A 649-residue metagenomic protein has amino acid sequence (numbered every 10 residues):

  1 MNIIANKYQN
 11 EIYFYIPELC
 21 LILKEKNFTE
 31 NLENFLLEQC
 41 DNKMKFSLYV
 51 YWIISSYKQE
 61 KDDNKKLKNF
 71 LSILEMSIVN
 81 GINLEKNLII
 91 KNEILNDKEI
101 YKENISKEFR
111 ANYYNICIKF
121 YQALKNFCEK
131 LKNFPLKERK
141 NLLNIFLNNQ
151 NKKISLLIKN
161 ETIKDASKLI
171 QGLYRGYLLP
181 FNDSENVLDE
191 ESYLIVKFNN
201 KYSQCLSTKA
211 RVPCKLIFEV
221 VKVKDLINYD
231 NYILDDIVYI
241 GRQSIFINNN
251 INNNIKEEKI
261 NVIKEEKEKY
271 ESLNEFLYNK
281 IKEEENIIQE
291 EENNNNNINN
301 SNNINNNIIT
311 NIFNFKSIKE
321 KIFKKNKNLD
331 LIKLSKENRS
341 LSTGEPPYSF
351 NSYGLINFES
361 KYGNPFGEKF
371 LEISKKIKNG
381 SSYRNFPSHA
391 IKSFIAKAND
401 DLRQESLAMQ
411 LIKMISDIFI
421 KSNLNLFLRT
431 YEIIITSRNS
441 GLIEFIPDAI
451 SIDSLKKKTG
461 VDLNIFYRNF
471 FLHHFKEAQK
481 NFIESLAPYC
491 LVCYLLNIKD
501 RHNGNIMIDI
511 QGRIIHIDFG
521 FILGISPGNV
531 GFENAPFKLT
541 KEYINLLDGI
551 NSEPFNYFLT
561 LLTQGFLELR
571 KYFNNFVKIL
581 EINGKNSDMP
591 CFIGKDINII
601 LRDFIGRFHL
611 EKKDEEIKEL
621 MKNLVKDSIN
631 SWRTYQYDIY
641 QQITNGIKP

Functional and structural regions predicted by a protein language model:
N2-I4, I16-P17: Boundary/linker elements of alpha-helical solenoid repeat scaffolds
I4-A5, C40: Hydrophobic residues within the alpha-helices of tandem HEAT/HEAT-like
A5-N6, K24: Ankyrin-repeat helical core positions
Y13-N293, N302-P488, N503, I508-P649: ATP-dependent kinase catalytic cores of phosphoinositide-metabolizing enzymes and PI3K-like protein kinases
K499: Residue immediately N-terminal to the catalytic "proton-acceptor" Asp in the protein kinase catalytic loop
